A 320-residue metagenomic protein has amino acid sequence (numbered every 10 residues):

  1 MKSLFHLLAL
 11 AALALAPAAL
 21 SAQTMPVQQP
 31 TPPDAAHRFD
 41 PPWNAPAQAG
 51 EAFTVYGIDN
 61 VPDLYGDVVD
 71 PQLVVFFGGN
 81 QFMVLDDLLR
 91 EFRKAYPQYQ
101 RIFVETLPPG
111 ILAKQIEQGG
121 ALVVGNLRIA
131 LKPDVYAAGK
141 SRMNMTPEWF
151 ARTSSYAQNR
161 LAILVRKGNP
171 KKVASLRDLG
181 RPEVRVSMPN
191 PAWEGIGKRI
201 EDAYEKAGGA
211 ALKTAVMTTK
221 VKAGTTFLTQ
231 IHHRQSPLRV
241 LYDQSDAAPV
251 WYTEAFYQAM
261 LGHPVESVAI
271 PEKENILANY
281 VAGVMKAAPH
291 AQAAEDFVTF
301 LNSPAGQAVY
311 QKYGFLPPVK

Functional and structural regions predicted by a protein language model:
M1-L4: Positively charged n-region of N-terminal signal peptides that target proteins for export
L7-A18: Bacterial N-terminal signal peptides
A12, K140-M143: Generic internal hydrophobic packing segments that stabilize the cores of diverse globular domains
A22-F103, L107-K114, N126-K132, K140-S141 (+2 more regions): Exported/periplasmic ABC-transporter solute-binding proteins
E117-G125, M145-W149: N-terminal post-signal-peptidase region of extra-cytosolic proteins
Y136: Conserved hydrophobic/amphipathic secondary-structure segments that form or flank ligand- or partner-binding grooves
